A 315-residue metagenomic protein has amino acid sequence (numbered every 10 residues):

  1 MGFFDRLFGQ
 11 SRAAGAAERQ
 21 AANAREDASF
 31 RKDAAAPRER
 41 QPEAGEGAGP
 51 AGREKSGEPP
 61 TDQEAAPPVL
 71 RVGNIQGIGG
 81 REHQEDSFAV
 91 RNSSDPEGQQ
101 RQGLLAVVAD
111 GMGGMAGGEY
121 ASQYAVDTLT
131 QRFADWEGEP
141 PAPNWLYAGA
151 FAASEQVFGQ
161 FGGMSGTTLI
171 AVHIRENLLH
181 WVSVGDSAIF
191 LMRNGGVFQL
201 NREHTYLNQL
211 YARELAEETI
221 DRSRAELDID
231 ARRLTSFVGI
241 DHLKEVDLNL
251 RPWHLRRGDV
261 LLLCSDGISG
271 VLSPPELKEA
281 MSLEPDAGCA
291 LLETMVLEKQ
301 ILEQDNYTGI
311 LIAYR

Functional and structural regions predicted by a protein language model:
M1-R315: PP2C/PPM-type serine/threonine phosphatase catalytic domain
